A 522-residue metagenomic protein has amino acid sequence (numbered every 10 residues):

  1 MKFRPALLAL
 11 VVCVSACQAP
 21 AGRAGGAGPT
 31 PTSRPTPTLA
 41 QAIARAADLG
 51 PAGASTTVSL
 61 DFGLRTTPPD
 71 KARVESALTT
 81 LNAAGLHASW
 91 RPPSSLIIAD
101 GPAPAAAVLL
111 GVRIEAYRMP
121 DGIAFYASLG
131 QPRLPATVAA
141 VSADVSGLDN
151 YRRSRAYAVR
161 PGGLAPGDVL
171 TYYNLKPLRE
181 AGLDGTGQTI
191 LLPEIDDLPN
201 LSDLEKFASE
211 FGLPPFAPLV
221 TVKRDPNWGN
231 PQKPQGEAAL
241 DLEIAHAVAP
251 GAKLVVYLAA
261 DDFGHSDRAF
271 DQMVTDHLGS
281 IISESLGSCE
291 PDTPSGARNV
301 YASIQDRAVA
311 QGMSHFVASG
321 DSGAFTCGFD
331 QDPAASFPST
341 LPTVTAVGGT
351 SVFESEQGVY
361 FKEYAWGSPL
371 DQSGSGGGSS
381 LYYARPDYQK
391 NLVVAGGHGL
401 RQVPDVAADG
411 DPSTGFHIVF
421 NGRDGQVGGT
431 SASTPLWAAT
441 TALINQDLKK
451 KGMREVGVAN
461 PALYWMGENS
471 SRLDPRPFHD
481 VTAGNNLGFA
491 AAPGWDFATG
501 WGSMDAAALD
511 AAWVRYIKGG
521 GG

Functional and structural regions predicted by a protein language model:
M1-L7: Bacterial N-terminal signal peptides that target proteins for export
A6, L392-V393, N445-F497: An often Trp-containing, charged/polar helix-loop segment at the C-terminal end of enzyme catalytic cores
V14-A16: C-terminal motif of bacterial Sec signal peptides marking the signal peptidase cleavage site
Q18-P20: Bacterial signal peptide processing site
G25-P93, I98, A103-A346, Q372-T430 (+5 more regions): Substrate-binding/charge-relay-adjacent region of secreted/lumenal peptidase catalytic domains
V344-A346, E354-Y360, W437-N445, A459-L473: Predominantly extracellular beta-rich ligand-binding scaffolds that present long acidic/polar faces for carbohydrate
G358-G377: Short, surface-exposed polybasic-and-hydrophobic patches located at secondary-structure transitions
